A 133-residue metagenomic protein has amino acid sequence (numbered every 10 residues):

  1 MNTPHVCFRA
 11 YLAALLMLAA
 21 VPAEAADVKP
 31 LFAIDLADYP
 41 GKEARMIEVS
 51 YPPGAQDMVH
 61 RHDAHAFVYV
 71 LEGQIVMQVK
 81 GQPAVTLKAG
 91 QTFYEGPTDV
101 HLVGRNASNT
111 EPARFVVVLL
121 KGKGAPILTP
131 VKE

Functional and structural regions predicted by a protein language model:
N2-R45, Q78, F93-Y94, P112 (+1 more regions): A short, N-terminal "cap"/entry segment at the start of jelly-roll beta-barrel domains of the cupin/DSBH fold
I34-H65: N-terminal targeting signals for Sec/Tat export/insertion, comprising classic cleavable signal peptides
L36-G41, Y51-P52, G81-T98: Short acidic-glycine-tyrosine-enriched beta hairpin
G41, R61, Y69, T86 (+1 more regions): Extracellular/periplasmic catalytic domains that process cell-envelope and extracellular macromolecules
M46-E48, F67, T92-Y94, V117: Conserved hydrophobic/aromatic beta-strand scaffold that supports enzyme active sites
Q56-M58, V76, F93, P97-N106: Histidine-centered metal-chelating micro-motifs
H65-M77: Short, conserved beta-strand element in jelly-roll/cupin
A84, D99-A125: Ligand-binding loop in jelly-roll beta-barrel domains
